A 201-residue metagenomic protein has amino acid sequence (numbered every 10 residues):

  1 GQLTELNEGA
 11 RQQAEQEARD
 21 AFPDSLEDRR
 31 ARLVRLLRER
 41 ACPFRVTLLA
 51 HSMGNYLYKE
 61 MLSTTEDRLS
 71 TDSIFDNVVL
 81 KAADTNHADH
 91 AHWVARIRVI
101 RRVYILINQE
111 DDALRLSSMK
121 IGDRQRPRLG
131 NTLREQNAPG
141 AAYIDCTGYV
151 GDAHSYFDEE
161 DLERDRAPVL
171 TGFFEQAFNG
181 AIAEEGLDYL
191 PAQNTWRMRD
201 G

Functional and structural regions predicted by a protein language model:
G1-V46, L62-G201: Lipolytic serine-hydrolase domain surface
A50-G54, Y58: Gly/Ala-rich beta-loop-alpha elbow adjacent to hydrolase catalytic centers
